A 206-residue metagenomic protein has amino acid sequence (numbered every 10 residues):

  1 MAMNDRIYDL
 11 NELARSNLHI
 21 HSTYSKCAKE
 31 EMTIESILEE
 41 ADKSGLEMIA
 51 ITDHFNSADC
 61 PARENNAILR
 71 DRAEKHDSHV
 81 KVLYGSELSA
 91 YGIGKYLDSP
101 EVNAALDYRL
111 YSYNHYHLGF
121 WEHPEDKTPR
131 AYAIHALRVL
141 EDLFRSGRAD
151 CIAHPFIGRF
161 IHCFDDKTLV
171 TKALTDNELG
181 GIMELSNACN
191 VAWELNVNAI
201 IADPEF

Functional and structural regions predicted by a protein language model:
M1-L97, H162-A173, I182, L195: An N-terminally biased module of ancient metal coordination in phosphate/nucleic-acid-related enzymes
Y24, A58, H117-G119, R159 (+1 more regions): Feature marks short, surface-exposed loop/turn motifs that line or immediately flank catalytic pockets and channel
A50-I51, L110, A153, E194: Conserved beta-strand positions in the central sheet of alpha/beta enzyme cores
H54, H154-I157, V197-N198: Short, well-ordered beta-to-alpha junction loops that form the rim of enzyme active sites and present histidine/acidic
P61-A188: Extended substrate/RNA-proximal surfaces in nucleic-acid metabolism proteins
L185-F206: Glycine/small-residue-rich hydrophobic helix-like segments
